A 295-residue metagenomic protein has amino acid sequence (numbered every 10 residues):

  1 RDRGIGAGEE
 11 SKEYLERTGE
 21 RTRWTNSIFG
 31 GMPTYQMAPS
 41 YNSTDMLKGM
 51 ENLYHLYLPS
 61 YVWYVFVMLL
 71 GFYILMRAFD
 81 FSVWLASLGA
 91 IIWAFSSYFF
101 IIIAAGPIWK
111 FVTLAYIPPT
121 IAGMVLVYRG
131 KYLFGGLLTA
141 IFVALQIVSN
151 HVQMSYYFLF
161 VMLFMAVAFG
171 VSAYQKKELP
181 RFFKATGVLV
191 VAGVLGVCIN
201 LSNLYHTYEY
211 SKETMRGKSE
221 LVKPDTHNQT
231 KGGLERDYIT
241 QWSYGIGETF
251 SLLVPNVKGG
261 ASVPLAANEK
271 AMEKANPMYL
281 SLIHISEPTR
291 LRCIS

Functional and structural regions predicted by a protein language model:
R1-F72, I91-L114, N228-L282, S286 (+1 more regions): Membrane-interface coil-to-helix junctions
S40, I117, A168, S172-Y174 (+1 more regions): Juxtamembrane helix-loop transition sites at the ends of transmembrane segments in multi-pass membrane proteins
V67-A78, W84-A173, A185-T207: Membrane-embedded helix bundles of polyisoprenyl
I147-V148, K218-K223, F250-V257: Alpha-helical membrane-embedding segments and immediately adjacent membrane-interface amphipathic helices
A168-S172, E213, V254, K258: Non-catalytic alpha-helical coupling and interface elements of nucleotide-dependent molecular machines and regulators
K176-R181: Membrane-interfacial, low-structure loops and terminal tails that flank and connect transmembrane helices in multi-pass
G187-Y244: Polar, glycine-rich mid-to-C-terminal structural blocks that act as macromolecule-binding/assembly scaffolds
